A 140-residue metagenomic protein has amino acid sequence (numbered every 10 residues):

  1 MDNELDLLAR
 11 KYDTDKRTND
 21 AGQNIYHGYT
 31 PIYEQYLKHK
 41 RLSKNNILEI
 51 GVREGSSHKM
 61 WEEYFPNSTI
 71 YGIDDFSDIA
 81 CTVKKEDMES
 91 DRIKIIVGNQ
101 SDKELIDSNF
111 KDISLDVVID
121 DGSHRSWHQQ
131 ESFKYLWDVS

Functional and structural regions predicted by a protein language model:
M1-I119, S123-S140: A short alpha-helical cap/connector motif
